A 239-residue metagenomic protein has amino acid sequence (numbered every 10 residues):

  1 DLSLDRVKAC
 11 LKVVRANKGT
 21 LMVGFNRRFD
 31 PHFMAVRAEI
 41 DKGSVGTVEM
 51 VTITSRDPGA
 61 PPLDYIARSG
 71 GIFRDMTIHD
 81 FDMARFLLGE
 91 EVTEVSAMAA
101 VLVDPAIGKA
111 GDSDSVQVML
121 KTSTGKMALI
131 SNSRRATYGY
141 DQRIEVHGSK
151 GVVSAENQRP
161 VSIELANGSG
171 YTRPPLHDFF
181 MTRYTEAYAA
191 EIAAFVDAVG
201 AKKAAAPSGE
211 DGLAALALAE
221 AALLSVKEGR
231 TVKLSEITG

Functional and structural regions predicted by a protein language model:
D1-F25, G43: Beta-strand-loop-alpha-helix segment that lines the small-molecule cofactor/substrate pocket of alpha/beta enzymes
R6-L11, A16, S123, D197-G239: C-terminal helix-rich "cap/oligomerization" subdomain common to oxidoreductases
V7, D30-F33, D80-F81, A189-A193 (+1 more regions): A general structural signal for well-ordered alpha-helical segments in protein cores
G19-T20, T47-E49, T124-A128: Short, well-ordered coil/turn segments that N-cap beta-strands
P31-I53, G59: Rossmann-like NAD(P)H-binding beta-loop-alpha module
L63-M127, S133-Y138, E210: Rossmann-like dinucleotide-binding domain that binds NAD(P)(H)
V101, A106-K109, S123-A190, S208: NAD(P)-dinucleotide binding in Rossmann-like oxidoreductases
